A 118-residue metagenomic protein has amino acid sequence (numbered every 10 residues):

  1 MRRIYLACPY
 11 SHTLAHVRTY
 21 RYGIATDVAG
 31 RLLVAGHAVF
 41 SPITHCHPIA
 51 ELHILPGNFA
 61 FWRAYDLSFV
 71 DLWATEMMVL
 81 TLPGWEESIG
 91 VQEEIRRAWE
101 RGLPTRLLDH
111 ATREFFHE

Functional and structural regions predicted by a protein language model:
M1-E118: Conserved catalytic or regulatory cores that recognize and/or transform ribose-phosphate-containing ligands
